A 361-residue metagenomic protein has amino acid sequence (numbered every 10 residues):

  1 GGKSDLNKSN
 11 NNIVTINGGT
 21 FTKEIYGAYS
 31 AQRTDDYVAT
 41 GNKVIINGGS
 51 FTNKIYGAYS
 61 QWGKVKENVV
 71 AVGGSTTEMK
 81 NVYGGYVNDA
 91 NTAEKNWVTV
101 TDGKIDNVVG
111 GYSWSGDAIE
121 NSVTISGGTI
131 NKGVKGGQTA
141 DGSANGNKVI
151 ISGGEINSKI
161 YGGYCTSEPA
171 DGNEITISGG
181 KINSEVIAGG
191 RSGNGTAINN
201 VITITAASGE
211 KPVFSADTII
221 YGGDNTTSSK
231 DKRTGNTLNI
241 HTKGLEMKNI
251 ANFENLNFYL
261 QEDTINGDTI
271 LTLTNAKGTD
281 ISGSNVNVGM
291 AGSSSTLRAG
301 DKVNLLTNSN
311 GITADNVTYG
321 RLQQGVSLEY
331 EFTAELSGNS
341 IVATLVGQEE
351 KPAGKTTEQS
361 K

Functional and structural regions predicted by a protein language model:
G1-L6, Y221: Short intrinsically disordered, low-complexity coil segments enriched in acidic
S9-I16, F21, I25-Y29, A39-I46 (+19 more regions): Fold-core signature of tandem repeat domains
N17, N47, G73, T101 (+12 more regions): A structural detector for beta-sheet-dominated domains
T34-D35: Intrinsically disordered, low-complexity Ser/Thr- and acidic-rich flexible linkers and loops, especially at boundaries
V38-G41, K95, G267-T274, K361: Well-ordered, non-membrane alpha-helical segments in soluble/globular domains
G193-T196, V201-K302: Extracellular beta-strand/loop-rich repeat segments of large surface/secreted proteins
S293-K361: Outer-membrane translocation/initiation segment of Type V secreted surface proteins
